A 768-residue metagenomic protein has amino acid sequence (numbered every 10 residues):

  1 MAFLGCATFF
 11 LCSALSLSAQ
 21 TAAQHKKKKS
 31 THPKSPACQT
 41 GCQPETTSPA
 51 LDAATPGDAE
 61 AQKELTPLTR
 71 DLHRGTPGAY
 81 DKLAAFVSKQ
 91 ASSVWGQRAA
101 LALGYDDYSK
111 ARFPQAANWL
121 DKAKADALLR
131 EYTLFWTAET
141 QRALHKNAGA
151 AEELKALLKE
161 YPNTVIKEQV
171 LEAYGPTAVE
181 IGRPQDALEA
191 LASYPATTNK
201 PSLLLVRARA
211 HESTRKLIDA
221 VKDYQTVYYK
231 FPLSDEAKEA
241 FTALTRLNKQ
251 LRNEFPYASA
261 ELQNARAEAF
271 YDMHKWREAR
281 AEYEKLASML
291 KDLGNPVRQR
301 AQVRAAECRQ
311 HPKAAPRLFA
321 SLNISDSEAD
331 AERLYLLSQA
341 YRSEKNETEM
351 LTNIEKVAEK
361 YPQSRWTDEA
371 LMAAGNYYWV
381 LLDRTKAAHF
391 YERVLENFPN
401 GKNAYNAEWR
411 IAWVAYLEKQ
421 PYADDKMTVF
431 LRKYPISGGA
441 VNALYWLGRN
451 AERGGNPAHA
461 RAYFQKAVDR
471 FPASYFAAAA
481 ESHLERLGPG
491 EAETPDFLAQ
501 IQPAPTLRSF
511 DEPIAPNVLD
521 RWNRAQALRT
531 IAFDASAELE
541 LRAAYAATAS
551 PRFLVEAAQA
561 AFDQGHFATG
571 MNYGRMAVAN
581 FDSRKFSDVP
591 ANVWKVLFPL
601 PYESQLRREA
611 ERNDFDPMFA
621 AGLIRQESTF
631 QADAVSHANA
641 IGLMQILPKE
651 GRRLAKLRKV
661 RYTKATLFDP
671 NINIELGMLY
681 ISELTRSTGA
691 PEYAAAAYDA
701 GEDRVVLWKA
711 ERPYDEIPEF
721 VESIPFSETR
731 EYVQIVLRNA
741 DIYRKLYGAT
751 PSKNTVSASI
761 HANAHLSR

Functional and structural regions predicted by a protein language model:
A2, L17-A638, M644, P648-V660 (+4 more regions): Acidic, polar-rich low-complexity tracts and alpha-helical solenoid repeat scaffolds
A2-S16: Bacterial N-terminal signal peptides
D616-G622, T688-A695: Acidic/histidine metal-binding catalytic segments
Y662-I672: A short, structured beta-strand-centered segment in the mid-to-C-terminal lobe of catalytic cores from group-transfer
A665, G689-A694, D715-E716: Short, charged, surface-exposed loops that flank catalytic or proteolytic processing sites
S682-T688: Hydrophobic alpha-helical bundle architecture
P725-A758: Feature marks hydrolase-like catalytic cores characterized by long aromatic- and Gly/Pro-rich stretches
